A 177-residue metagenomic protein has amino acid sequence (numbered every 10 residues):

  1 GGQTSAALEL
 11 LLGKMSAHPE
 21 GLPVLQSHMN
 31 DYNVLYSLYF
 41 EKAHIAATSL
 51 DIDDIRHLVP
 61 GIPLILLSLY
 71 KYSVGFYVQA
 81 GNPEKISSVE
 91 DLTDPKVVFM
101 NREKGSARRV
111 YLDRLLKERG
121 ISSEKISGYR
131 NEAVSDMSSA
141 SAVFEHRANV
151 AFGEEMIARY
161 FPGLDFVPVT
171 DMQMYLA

Functional and structural regions predicted by a protein language model:
G1-N33, Y39-A43, L58-P63, E84-V89 (+1 more regions): N-terminal hydrophobic or amphipathic helices and topogenic motifs
G1-T4, E90-V110: Short loop->beta-strand "edge-of-pocket" segments that line small-molecule binding or catalytic clefts across diverse
L10-G21, R102-K104, R108-Y129: Ligand-binding cleft/hinge of the Venus flytrap
Y32-A46, E132-A148: Short helices/loops that flank or line small-molecule/ion binding pockets
H44-I45, I52, L64-V74: Short, glycine-/small- and polar/acidic-enriched structural segments that line small-molecule recognition paths
A47-V59, A140-T170: A ligand-binding cleft/hinge motif common to bilobed small-molecule-binding domains
S68-G75, R159-A177: Periplasmic-binding protein-like
L69, V78-F99: Flexible hinge/capping segments at coil-to-helix
